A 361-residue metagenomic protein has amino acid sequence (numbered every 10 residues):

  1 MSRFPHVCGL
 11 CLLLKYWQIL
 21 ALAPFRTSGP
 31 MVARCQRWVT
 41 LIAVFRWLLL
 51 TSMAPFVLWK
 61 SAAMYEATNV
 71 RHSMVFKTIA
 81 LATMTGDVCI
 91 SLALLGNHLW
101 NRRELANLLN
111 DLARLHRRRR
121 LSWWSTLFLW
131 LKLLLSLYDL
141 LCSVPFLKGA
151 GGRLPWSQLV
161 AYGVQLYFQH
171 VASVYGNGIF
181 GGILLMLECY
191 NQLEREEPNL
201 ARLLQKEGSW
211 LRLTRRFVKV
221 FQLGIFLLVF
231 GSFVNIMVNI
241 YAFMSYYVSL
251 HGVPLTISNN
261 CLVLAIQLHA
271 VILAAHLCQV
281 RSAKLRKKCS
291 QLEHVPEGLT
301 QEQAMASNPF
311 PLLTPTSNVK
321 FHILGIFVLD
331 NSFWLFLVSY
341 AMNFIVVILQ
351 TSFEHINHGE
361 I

Functional and structural regions predicted by a protein language model:
M1-T51, L200-I361: Terminal membrane-anchoring module of integral membrane proteins
R3-H6, M74, H98-N101: Intrinsic-disorder-associated interaction segments
V44-S91, L108-G176, E188, Q192-R202 (+2 more regions): Helix-loop-helix junctions within predominantly alpha-helical proteins
M84, D111-R114, L166, G182 (+6 more regions): Charged, amphipathic alpha-helical oligomerization/scaffolding segments
A93-W100, L121, Q192-L200, Q291-A304: Short intracellular "coupling" helices and adjacent cytoplasmic loop segments at the cytosolic face of multi-pass
L94-L112, S173-Y190, L264-L292: Inner-leaflet juxtamembrane helices
R102-D111, L140-L154, E188-R195, F221-Q222 (+2 more regions): Alpha-helical membrane-embedding segments and immediately adjacent membrane-interface amphipathic helices
